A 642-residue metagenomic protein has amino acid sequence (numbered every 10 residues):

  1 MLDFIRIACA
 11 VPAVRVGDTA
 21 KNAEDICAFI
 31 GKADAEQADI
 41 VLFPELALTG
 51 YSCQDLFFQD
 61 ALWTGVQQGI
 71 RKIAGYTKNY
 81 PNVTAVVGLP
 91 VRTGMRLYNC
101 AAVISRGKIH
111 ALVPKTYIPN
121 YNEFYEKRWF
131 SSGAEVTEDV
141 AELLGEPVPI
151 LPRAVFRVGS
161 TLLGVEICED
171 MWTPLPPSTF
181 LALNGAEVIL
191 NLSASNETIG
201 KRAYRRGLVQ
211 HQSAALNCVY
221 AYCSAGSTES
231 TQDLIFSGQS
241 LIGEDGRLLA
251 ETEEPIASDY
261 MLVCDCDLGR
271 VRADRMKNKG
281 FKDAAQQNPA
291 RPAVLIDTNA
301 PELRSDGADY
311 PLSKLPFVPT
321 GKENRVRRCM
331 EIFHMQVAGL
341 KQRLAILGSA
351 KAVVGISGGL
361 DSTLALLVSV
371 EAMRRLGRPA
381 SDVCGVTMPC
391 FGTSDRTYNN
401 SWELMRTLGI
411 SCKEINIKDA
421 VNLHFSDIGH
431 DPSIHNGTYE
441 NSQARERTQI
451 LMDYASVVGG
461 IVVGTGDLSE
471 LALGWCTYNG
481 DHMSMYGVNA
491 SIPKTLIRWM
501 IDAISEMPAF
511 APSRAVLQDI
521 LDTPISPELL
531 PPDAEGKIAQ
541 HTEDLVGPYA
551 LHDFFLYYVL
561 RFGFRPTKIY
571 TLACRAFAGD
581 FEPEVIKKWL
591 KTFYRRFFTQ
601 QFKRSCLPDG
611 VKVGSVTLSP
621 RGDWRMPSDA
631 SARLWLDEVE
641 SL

Functional and structural regions predicted by a protein language model:
M1-G355, E371-A380, T407, C412: Enzyme catalytic cores with a strong preference for nitrogen-chemistry domains
I5-R6, N22, G159, C218 (+4 more regions): ATP/NTP-dependent adenylation/nucleotidyl-transfer catalytic domains that generate, transfer, or process NMP-activated
